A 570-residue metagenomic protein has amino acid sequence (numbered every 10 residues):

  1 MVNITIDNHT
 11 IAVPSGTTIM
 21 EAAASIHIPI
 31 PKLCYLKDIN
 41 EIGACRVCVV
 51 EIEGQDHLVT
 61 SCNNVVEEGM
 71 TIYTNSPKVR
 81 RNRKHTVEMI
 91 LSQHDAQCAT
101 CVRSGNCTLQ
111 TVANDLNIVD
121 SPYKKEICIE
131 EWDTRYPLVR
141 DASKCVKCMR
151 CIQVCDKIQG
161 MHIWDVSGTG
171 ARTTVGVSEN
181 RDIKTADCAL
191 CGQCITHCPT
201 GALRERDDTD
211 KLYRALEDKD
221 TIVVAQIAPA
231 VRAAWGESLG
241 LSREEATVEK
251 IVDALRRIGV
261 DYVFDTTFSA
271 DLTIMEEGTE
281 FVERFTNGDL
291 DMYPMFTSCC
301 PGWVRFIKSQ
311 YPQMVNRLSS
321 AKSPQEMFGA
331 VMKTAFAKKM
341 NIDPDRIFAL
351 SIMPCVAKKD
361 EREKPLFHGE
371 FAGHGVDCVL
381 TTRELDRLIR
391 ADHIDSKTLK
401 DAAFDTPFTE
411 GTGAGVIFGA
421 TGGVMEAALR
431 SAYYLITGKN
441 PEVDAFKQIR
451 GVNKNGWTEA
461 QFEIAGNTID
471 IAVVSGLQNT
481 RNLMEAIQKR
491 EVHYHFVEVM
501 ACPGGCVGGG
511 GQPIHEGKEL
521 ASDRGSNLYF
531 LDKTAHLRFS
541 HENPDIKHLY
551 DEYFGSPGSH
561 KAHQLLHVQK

Functional and structural regions predicted by a protein language model:
M1-H9: Eukaryote-biased recognition of intrinsically disordered, low-complexity regulatory segments
I6, G168, I464-G466: A generic beta-sheet turn/junction motif
D7, L138-D141, Q226, V499-M500: Short glycine-rich or small-residue beta-strand-to-loop segments that form or flank ligand, phosphate, metal/Fe-S
H9-S15: A short N-terminal beta-strand-loop micro-motif at the entrance of redox/enzyme domains
P14, Y136, V146, A189 (+2 more regions): Residue-level recognition of alpha-helix initiation/capping sites
S15-G69, N75, V79, R206-K570: Iron-sulfur-associated redox domains of electron-transfer enzymes in respiratory and anaerobic energy metabolism
R46-L190, T196, L203-D218, I222: Fe-S ferredoxin-like electron-transfer domains and their immediately adjacent linker/connector regions across
H162, I195, L385-I389: Mobile "lid/hinge" segments at catalytic clefts and subdomain interfaces of large enzymes
